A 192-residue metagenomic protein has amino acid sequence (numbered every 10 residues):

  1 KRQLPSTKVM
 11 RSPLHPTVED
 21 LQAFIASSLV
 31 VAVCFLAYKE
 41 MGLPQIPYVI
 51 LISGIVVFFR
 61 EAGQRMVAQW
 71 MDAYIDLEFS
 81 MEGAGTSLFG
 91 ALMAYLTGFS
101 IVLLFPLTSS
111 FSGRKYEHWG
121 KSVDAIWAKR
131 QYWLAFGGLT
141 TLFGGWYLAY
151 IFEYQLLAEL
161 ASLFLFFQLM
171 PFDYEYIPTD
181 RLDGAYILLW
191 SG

Functional and structural regions predicted by a protein language model:
K1-G192: Hydrophobic transmembrane alpha-helices and their immediate loop junctions in multi-pass integral membrane proteins
